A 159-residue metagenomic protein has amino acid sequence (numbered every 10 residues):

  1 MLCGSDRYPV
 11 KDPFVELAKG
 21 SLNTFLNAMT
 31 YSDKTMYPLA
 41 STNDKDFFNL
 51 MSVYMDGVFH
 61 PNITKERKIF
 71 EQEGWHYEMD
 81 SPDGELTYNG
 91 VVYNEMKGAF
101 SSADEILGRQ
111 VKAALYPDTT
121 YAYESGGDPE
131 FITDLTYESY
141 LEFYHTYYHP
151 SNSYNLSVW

Functional and structural regions predicted by a protein language model:
M1-D56, H60-P61, K65-I69, S101-E105 (+2 more regions): M16/MPP (pitrilysin/insulinase) zinc-metallopeptidase core fold and M16-derived inactive scaffolds
L2-G4, T35-T42, W75-D80, P129-E130 (+1 more regions): Second-shell loop/turn segments in exported
K19-S21, T30-K34, T87, Y116 (+1 more regions): Short, solvent-exposed loop/turn segments at the edges of secondary structure
S21-L22, H76, S139-L141: Short alpha-helical segments and helix-capping/turn motifs at coil-helix boundaries
N27-M29, S81-G84, H145-Y148: A general structural signal for short secondary-structure junctions and capping/turn motifs
K34, P61-M96: Acidic/histidine-enriched alpha-helical segments
N94-Y154: Histidine-acidic residue clusters that define the catalytic metal-binding segment of zinc metallopeptidase domains
